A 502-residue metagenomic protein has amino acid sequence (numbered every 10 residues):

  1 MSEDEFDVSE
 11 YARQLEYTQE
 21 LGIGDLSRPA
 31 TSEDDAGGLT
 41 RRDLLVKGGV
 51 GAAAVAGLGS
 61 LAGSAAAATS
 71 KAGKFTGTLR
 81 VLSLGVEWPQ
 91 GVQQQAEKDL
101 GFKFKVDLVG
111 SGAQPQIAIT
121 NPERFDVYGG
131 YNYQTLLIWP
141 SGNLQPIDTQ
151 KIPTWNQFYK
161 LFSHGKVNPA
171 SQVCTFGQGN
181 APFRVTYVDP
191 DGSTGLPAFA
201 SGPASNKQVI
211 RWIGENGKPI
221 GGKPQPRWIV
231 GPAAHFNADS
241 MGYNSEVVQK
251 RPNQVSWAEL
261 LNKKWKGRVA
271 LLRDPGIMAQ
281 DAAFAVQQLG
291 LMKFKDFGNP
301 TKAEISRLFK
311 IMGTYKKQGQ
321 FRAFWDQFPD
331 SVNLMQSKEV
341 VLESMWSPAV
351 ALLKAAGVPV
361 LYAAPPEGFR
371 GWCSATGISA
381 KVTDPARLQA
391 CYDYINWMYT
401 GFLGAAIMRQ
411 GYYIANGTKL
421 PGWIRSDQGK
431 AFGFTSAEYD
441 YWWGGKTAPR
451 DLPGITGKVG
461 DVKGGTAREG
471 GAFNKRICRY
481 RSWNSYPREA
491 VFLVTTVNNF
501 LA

Functional and structural regions predicted by a protein language model:
M1-L39: N-terminal secretory signal peptides
G24-T31, A36-G38, R42-A66: N-terminal export signals
S70-P146, F158-K160, V332: Early extracytoplasmic/lumenal segment of secretory-pathway proteins
R80-S83, V106-D107, D126-G130, S240-G242 (+4 more regions): Structural recognition of the beta-strand scaffold that forms the well-ordered cores of secreted hydrolase catalytic
E87-Q90, G142-D330: Extracytoplasmic ligand-binding site segments that recognize negatively charged/polar headgroups
W139-I147, P226-W228, L352-A364: Ligand-binding "clamshell"
G319-D384: Extracytoplasmic/periplasmic substrate-binding proteins
I378-V462: Mature extracytoplasmic/periplasmic domains
